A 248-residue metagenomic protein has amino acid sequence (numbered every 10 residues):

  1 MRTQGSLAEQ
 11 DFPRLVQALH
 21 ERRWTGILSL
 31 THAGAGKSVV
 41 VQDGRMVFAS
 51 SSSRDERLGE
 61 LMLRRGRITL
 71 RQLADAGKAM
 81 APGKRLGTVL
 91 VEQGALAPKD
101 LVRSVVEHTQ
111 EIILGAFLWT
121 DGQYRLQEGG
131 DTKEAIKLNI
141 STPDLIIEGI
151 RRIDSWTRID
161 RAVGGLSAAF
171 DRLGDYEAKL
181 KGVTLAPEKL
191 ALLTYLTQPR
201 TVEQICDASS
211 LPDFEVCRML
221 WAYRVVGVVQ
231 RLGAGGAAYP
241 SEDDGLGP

Functional and structural regions predicted by a protein language model:
M1-P248: Acidic, Ser/Thr/Pro-enriched low-complexity segments and adjacent helix/loop capping patches that create flexible
